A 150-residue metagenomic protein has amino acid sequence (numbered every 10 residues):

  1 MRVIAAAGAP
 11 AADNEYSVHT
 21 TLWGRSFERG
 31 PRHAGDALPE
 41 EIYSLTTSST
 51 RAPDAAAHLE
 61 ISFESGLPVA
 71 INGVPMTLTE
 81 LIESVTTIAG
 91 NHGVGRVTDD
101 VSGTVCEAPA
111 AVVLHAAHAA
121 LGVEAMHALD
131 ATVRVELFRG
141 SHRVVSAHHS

Functional and structural regions predicted by a protein language model:
M1-S150: Nucleotide-activated chemistry modules centered on ATP-dependent adenylation/adenylyltransferase
